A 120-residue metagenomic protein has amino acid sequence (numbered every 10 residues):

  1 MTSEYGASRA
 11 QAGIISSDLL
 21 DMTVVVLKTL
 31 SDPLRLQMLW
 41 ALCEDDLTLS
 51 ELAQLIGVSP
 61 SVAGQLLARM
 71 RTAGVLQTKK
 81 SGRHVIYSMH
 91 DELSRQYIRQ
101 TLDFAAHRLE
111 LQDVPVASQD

Functional and structural regions predicted by a protein language model:
M1-M22, E92-D120: Amphipathic alpha-helical dimerization/coiled-coil segments that flank or bridge DNA-binding/regulatory modules
T2, I56, A73-V75, I86-S88 (+1 more regions): A general structural signal for short secondary-structure boundary/capping elements
S17-S61, V85-L93: N-terminal helix-turn-helix DNA-binding core of bacterial DNA-binding proteins
D46-L47, R71, L102: Residue-level detector of secondary-structure transition/capping positions
E51, R71-S81, S88: Beta-hairpin "wing" of winged helix-turn-helix
L66: Residues within the DNA-recognition helix of helix-turn-helix
